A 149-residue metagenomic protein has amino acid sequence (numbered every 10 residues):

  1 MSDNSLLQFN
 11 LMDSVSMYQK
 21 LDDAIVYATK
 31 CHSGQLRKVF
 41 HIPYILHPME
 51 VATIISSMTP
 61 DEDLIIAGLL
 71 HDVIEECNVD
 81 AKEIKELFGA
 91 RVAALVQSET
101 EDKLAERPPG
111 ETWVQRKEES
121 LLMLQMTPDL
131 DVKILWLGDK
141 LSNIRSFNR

Functional and structural regions predicted by a protein language model:
S2-R149: Active-site helical microenvironments for divalent-metal-assisted chemistry
